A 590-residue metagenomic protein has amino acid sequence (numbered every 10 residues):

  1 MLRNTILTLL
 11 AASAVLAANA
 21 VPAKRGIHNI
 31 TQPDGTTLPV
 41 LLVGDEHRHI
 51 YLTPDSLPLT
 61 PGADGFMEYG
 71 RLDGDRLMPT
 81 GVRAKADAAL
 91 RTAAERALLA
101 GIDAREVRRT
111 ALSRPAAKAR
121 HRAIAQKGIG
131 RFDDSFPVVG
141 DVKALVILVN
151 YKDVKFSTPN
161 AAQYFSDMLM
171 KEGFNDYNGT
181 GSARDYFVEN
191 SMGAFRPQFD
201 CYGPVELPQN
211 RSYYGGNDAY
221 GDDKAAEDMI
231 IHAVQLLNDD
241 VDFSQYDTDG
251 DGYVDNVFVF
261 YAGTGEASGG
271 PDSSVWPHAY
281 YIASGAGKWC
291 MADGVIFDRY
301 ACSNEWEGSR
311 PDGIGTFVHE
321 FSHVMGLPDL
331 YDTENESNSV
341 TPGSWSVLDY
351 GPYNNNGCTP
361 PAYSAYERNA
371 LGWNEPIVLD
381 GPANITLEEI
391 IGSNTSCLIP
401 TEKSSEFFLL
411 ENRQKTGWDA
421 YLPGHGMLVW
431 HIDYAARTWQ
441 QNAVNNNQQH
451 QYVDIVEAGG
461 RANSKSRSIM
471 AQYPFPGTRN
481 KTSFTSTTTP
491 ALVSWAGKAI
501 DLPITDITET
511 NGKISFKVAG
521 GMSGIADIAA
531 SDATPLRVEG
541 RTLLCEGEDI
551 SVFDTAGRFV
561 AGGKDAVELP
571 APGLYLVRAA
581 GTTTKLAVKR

Functional and structural regions predicted by a protein language model:
M1-T5, R590: Positively charged n-region of N-terminal signal peptides that target proteins for export
L10-N19: Hydrophobic h-region of N-terminal signal peptides that target proteins for export in Gram-negative bacteria
L16, A526-R590: C-terminal outer-membrane/trafficking sorting elements
N19-D134: N-terminal prosegments of processed precursors
A119-K171, R211-D223, D228, G263: Fold-level signature of zinc-dependent metallopeptidase catalytic domains
K127-F136, T180-M291: Active-site-proximal segments of metallohydrolase catalytic domains
T180, R184, N256-L422, I432-A435: Extracellular hydrolytic enzyme modules, especially secreted metalloproteases of the metzincin/thermolysin-like class
E389-G521: Extracellular low-complexity, Gly/Ser/Thr-rich intrinsically disordered linkers and protease-sensitive activation/hinge
